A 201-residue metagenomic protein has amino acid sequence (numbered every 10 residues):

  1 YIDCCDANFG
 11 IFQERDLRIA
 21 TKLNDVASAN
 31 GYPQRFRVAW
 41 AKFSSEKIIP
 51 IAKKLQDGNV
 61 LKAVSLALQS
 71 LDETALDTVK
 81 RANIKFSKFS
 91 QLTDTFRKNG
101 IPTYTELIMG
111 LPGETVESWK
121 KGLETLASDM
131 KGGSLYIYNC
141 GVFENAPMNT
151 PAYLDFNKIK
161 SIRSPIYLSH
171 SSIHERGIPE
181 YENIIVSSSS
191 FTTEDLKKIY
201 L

Functional and structural regions predicted by a protein language model:
Y1, A29, T125-D129, S188-S190: A general structural signal for short secondary-structure junctions and capping/turn motifs
Y1-Y104, M109-L111: Conserved SAM/AdoMet-binding glycine-rich loop
Q13-E14, Q69, E73-K80, P112-E117 (+1 more regions): Flexible glycine/acidic-rich beta-alpha junction loops that bind and position SAM and/or redox cofactors in anaerobic
T21, G122-L123, A152-F156: Short, hinge-like loop/turn segments at secondary-structure boundaries
P50-A52, L111-D129: Catalytic cores of alpha/beta
K85-K88, S118, D195: An acidic site on a long C-lobe helix of protein kinase domains
K98, D129-M130: Structural motif
T192, L196-L201: Charge-patterned, long linear interaction tracts outside catalytic cores
